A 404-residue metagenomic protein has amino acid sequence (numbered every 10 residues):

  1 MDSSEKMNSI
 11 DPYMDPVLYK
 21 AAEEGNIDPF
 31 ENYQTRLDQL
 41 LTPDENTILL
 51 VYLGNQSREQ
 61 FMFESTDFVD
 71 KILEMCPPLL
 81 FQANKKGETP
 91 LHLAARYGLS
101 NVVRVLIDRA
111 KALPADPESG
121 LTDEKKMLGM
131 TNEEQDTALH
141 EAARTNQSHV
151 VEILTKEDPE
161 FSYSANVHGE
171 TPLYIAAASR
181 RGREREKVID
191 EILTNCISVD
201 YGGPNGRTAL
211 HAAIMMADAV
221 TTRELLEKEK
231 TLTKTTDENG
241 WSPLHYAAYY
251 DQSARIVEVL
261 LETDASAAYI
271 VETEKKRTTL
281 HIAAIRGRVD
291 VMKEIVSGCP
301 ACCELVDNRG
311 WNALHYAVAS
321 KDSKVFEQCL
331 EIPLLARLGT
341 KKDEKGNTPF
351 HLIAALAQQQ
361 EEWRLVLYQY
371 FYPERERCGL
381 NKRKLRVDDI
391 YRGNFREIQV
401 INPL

Functional and structural regions predicted by a protein language model:
M14, E45, G87, Q135 (+7 more regions): Start-of-repeat signature of ankyrin repeats
G25, Q56, E64, G98 (+8 more regions): Ankyrin-repeat intra-repeat helix-capping/turn positions
P29, F68, N101-V102, H149-V150 (+6 more regions): Conserved ankyrin/ankyrin-like repeat signature
N32-L37, D70-P78, V105-K126, I153-F161 (+6 more regions): Ankyrin repeat domain, specifically the short helix-to-loop turn at the C-terminus of the second helix of each repeat
L41-T42, A83, G120, T131 (+7 more regions): Ankyrin-repeat boundary/linker signal
T231, W241-S242, Y249-E258, E262-Y269 (+1 more regions): Membrane-proximal ectodomain caps of single-pass cell-surface receptors
